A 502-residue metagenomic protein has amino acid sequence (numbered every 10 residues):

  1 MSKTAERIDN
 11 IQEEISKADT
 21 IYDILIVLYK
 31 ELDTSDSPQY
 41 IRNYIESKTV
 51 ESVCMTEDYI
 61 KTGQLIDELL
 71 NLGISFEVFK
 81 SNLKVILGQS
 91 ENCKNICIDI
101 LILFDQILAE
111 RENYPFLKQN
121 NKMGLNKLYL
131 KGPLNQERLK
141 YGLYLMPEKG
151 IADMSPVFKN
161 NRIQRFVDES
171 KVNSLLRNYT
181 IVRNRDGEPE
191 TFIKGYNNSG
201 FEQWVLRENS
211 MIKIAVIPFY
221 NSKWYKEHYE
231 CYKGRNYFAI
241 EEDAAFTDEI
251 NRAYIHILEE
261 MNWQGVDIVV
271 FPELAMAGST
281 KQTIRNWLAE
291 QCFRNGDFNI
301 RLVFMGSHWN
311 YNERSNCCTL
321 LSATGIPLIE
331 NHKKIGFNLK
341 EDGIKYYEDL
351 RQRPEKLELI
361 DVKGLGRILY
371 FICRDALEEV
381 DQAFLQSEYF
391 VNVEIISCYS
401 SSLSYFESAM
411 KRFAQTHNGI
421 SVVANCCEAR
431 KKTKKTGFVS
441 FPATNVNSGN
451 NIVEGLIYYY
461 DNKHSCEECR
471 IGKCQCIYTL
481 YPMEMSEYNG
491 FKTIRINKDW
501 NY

Functional and structural regions predicted by a protein language model:
K3-L128, D267, Q282-L302, L377-I494: CN hydrolase (nitrilase-like) catalytic-core segments centered on the catalytic cysteine and neighboring Lys/Glu
I45-Y220: Long, charge-dense tracts
C54, A245-N331, S402, A409-K411 (+1 more regions): Cys-nucleophile CN-hydrolase/nitrilase-fold catalytic domain and related Cys-dependent amidase chemistry that acts on
E169-S210, Y311-Y389, K473-Y478, P482-W500: Active-site catalytic loop in hydrolytic enzyme cores
M211-V216, G366-R367, N418: Residues that mark the start of a beta-strand
V216-K223, P272-L274: Short loop/turn segments at strand-loop or loop-helix junctions that form parts of catalytic or ligand-binding pockets
Y225-D248: A solvent-exposed, charged loop/short amphipathic helix patch at secondary-structure junctions
